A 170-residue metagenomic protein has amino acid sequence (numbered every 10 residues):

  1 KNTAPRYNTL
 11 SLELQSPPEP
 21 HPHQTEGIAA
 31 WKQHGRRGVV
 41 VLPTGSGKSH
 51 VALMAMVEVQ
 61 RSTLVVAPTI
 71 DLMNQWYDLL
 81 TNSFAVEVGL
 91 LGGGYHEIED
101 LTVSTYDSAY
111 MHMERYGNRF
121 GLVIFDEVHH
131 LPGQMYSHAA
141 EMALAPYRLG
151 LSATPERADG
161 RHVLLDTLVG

Functional and structural regions predicted by a protein language model:
N2-V41: Conserved pre-motif I regulatory segment
H34-V59, L64: Walker A/P-loop
T44-S46, T105, S152-T154: Conserved phosphate-coupling serine/threonine residues in phosphotransfer and NTP-handling enzymes
M56-E58, Y95-E97, M113-G117, A140-P146 (+1 more regions): Conserved catalytic network of the ASCE P-loop NTPase/AAA+ motor domain
T63-V66, I70-Y95: Conserved helix-turn-beta segment of the N-terminal RecA-like "Helicase ATP-binding" lobe in SF1/SF2 helicases
I70-L72, Y95-H96, S108-Y110, H129-H130 (+1 more regions): Conserved nucleotide-binding/hydrolysis micro-motifs of P-loop NTPases
G92-L122, P132-H138: Conserved helix/coil segment N-terminal to the catalytic DExD/H
G121-L122, H129-G170: Post-DEXD/H (motif II) to motif III coupling segment of the RecA-like Helicase ATP-binding lobe
